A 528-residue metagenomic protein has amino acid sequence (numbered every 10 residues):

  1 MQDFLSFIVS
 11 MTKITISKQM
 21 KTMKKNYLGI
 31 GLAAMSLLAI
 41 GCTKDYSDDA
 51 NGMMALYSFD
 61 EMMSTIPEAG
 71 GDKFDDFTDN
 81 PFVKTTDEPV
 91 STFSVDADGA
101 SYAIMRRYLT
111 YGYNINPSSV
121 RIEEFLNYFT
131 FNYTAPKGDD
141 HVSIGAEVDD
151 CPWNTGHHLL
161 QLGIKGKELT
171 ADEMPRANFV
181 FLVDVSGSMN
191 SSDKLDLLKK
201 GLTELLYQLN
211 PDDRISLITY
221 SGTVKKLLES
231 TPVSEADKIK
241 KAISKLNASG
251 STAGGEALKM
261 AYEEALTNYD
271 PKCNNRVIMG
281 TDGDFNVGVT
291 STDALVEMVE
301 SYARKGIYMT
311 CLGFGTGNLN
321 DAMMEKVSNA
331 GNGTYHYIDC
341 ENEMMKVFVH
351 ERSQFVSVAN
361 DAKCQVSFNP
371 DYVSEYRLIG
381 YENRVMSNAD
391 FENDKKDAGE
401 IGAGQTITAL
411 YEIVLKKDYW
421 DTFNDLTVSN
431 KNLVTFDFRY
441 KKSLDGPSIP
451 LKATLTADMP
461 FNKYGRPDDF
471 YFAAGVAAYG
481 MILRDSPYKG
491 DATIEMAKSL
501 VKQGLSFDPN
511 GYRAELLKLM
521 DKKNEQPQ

Functional and structural regions predicted by a protein language model:
D3-T22: Short, Lys/Arg-enriched N-terminal segments with co-localized hydrophobic residues within the first ~10-30 amino acids
K21-I30: Bacterial N-terminal signal peptides that target proteins for export
L38-G41: C-terminal motif of bacterial Sec signal peptides marking the signal peptidase cleavage site
T43-G52, L56-Y57, I144-A362, A389 (+4 more regions): Exposed acidic/Ser/Thr-rich ligand/metal-binding surfaces
A50-F74: Post-signal peptide N-terminal segment of mature Sec-exported envelope proteins
L56-S58, K84-D87, S91, G99-R106 (+4 more regions): Long, acidic serine/threonine- and proline-rich intrinsically disordered regions
D75-H158: Acidic/polar low-complexity segments with low predicted structural confidence
T110-K137, S357, S367-N388, G402: Acidic, Ser/Thr- and Gly-enriched intrinsically disordered low-complexity segments
